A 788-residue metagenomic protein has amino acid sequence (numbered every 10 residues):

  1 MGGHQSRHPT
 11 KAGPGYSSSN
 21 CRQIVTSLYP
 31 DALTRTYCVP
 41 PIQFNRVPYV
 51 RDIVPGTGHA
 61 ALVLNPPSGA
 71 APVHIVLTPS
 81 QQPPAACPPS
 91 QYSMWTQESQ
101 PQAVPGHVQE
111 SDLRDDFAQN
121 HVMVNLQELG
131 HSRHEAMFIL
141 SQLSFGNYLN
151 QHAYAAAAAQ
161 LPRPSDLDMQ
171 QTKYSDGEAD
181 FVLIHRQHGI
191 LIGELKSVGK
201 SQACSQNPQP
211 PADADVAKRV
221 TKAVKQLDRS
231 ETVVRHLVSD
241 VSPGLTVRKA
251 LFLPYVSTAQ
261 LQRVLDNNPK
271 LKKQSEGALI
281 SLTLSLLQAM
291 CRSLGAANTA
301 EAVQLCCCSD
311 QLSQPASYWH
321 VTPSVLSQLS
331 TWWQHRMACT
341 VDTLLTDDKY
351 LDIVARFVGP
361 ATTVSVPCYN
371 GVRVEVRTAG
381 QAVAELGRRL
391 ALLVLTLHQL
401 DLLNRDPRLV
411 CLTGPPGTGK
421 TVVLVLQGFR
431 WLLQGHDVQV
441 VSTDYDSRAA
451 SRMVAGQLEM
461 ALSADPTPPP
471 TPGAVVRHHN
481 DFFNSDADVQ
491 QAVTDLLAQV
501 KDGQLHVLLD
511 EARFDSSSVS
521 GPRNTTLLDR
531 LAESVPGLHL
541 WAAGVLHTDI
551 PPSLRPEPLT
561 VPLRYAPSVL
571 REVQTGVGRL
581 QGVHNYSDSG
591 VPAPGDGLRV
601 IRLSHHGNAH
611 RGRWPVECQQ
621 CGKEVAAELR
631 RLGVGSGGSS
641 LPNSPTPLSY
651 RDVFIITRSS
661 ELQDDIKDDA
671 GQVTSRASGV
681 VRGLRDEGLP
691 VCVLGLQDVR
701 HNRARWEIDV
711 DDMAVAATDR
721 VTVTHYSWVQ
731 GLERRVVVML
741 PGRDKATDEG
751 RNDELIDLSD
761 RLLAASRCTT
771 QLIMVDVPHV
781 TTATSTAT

Functional and structural regions predicted by a protein language model:
G2-R389, L393: Intrinsically disordered, low-complexity Ser/Thr/Pro/Gly-rich regulatory segments
H134-E135, Q187-G189, P243-K249, G435-H436 (+6 more regions): Short glycine-/polar-rich loops that comprise or flank the Walker A/P-loop and associated switch/sensor motifs
I139-S141, V247-Y255, V507-D510, A542-A543 (+1 more regions): Extended hydrophobic secondary-structure segments that form protein cores and membrane-embedded regions
F145-L149, V198-S201, S257-Q260, G417-G419 (+8 more regions): Short acidic, S/G/P-rich loop/turn micro-motifs used as interaction or catalytic elements
R186, L195, F252-P254, T443-Y445 (+4 more regions): Cofactor-binding loop segments of dinucleotide-utilizing enzymes, especially the Rossmann-like FAD- and NAD(P)+-binding
V233-H236, L528-G537, L763-S766: Substrate-engagement module of ASCE P-loop NTPases
L261, Q274-H320, L329-H335, Y350-V364 (+4 more regions): Alpha-helical nucleic-acid-binding subdomain of P-loop helicases immediately C-terminal to the Walker A/P-loop
T418, D444, G456-R477, I550-A593 (+1 more regions): Core RecA-like ATPase module of SF1/SF2 helicases and allied nucleic-acid translocases
